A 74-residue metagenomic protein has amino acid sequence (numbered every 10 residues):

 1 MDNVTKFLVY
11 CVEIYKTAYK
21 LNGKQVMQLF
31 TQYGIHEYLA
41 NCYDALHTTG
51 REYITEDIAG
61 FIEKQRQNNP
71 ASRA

Functional and structural regions predicted by a protein language model:
M1-A74: C-terminal alpha-helical interaction appendages
